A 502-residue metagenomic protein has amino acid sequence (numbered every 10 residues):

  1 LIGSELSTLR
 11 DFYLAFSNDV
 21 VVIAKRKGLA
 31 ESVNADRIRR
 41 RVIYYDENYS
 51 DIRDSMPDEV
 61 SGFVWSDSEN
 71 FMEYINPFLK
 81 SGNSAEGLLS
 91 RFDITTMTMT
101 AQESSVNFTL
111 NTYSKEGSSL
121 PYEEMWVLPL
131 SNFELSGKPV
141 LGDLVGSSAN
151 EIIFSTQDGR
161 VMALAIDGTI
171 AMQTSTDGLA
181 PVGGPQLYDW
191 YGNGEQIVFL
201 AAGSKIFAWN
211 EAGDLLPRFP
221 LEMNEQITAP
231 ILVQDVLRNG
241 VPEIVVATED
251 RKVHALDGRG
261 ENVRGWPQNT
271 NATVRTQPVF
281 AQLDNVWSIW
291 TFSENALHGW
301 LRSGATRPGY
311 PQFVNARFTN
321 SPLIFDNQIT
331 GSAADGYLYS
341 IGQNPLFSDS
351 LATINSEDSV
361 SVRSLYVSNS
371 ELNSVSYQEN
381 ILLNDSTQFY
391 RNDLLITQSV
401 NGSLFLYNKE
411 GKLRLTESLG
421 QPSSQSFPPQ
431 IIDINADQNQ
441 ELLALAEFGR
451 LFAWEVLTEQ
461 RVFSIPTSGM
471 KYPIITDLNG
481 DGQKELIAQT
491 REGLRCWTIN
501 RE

Functional and structural regions predicted by a protein language model:
I2-T100: An internal, short helix-loop-strand segment that often contains or flanks glycine-aspartate motifs
E47, G82, R91, E103-E502: Beta-propeller-forming repeat regions
